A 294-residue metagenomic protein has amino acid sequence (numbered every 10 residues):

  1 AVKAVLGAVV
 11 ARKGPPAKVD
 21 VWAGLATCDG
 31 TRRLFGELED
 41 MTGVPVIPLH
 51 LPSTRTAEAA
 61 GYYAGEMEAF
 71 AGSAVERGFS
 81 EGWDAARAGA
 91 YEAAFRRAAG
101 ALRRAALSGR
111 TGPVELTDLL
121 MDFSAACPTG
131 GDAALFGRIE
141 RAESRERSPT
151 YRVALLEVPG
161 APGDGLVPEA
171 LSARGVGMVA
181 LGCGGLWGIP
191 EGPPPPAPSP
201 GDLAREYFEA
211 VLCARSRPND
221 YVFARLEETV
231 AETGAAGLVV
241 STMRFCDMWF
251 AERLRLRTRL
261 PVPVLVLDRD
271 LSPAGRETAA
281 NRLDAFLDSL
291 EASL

Functional and structural regions predicted by a protein language model:
A1-A74, G82-W83, M178-G185, I189-L294: Trp/Phe/Arg-rich N-terminal binding region typifying the photolyase-homology
A64, E68-G192: A charged, amphipathic alpha-helical module
